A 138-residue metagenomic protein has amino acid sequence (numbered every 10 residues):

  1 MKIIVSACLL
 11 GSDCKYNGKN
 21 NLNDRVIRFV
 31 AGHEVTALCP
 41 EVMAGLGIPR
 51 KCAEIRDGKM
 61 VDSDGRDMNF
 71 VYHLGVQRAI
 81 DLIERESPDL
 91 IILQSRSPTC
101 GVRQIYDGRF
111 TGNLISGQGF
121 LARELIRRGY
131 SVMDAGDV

Functional and structural regions predicted by a protein language model:
M1-I4: Extreme N-terminal starter segment of soluble prokaryotic enzymes
C8, Q94-S97, D137: Short, well-ordered beta-to-alpha junction loops that form the rim of enzyme active sites and present histidine/acidic
G11, G45, P98-G101: Short, active-site-adjacent cap segments at secondary-structure transitions
G11-G18: Short N-terminal binding/cap micro-motifs at the start of the first secondary-structure element
N21-V61: Short, surface-exposed acidic-centric catalytic microdomains
L22-T36, G75-L90: Short amphipathic alpha-helices and their capping/turn segments at secondary-structure boundaries
M43, A53-I55, K59-L82, E86 (+1 more regions): Divalent-metal-activated hydrolytic enzyme cores
Q94-I105, R109: Internal, conserved structured core segments that host functional sites
